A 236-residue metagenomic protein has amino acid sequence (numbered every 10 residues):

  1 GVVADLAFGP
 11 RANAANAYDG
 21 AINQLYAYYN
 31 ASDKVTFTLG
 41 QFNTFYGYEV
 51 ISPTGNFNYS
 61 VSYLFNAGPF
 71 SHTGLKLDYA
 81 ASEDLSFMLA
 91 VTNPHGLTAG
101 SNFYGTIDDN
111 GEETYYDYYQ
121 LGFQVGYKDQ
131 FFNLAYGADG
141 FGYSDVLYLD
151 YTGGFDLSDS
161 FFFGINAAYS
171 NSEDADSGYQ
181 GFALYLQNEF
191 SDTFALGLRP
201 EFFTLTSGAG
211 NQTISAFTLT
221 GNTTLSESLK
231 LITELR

Functional and structural regions predicted by a protein language model:
G1-L97, V125-D129, Y185-Q187, G197: Outer membrane beta-barrel
A7-N13, F42-Y48, N58-L64, V91-E112 (+5 more regions): Sequence/structural signature of outer-membrane beta-barrel proteins
Y28-T36, Y63, G111-E112, D176-Q180 (+1 more regions): Short, mixed-charge, low-aromatic patches
S86, A195, S228-L231: Substrate-binding/catalytic groove segments of enzymes that remodel or degrade extracellular structural polymers
Y115-Y118, F123-A216: Detector for outer-membrane/organellar transmembrane beta-barrel domains, recognizing the amphipathic beta-strand
S215, L219-R236: Predominantly the C-terminal beta-signal and adjacent terminal strand-loop region of outer-membrane beta-barrel
